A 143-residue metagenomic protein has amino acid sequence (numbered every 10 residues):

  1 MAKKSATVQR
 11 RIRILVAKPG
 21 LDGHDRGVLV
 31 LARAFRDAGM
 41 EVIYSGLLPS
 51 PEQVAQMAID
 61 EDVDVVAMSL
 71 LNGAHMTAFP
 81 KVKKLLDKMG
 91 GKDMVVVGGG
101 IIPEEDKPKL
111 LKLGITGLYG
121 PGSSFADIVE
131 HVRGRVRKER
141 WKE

Functional and structural regions predicted by a protein language model:
M1-I43, L48: Non-catalytic terminal/interface segments that mediate subunit docking, oligomerization, and allosteric communication
V28-R133, R137-K138: Cofactor-cradling patches in redox/metallo enzymes
